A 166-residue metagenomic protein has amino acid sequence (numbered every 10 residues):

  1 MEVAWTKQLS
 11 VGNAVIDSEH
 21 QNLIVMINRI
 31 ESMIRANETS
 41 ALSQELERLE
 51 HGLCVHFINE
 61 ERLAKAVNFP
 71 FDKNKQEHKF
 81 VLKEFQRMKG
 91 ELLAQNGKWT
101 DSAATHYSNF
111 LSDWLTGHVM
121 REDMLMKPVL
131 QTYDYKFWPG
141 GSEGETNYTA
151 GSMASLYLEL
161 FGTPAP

Functional and structural regions predicted by a protein language model:
M1-P166: Small-residue-biased structural context
